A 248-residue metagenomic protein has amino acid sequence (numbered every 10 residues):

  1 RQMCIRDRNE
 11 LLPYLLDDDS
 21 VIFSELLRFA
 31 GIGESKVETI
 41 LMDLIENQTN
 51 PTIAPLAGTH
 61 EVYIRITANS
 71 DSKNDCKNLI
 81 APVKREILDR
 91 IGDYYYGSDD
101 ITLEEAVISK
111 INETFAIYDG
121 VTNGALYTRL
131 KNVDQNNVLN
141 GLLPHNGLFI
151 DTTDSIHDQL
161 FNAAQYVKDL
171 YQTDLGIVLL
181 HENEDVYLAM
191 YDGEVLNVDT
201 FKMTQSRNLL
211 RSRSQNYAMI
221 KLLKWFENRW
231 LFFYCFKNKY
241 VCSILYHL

Functional and structural regions predicted by a protein language model:
R1-I5: Short, small-residue-biased leader/transition segments that mark boundaries at the very start of proteins
D18-G31: Short glycine-/aliphatic-rich beta-strand segments at the starts of folded cytosolic domains
G31-N50: Short amphipathic alpha-helix segments
S35-E38, D71-I80: Short, conserved charged micro-motifs
P55-A57, A68, Y187-G193: Short beta-strand elements
G58, Y63-C76: Terminal amphipathic helices with adjacent charged low-complexity linkers/tails
C76-K77, K84-F236: Short alpha-helical segments enriched in small residues
